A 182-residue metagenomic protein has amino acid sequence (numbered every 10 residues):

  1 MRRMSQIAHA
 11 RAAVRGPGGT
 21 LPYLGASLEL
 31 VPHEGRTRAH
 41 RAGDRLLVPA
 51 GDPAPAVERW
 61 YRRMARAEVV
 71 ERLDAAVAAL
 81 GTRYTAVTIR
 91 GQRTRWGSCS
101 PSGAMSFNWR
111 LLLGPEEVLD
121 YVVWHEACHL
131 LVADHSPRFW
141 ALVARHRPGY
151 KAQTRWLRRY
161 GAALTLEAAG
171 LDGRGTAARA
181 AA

Functional and structural regions predicted by a protein language model:
M1-Y121, L130-A182: Active-site-proximal or metal-binding-adjacent scaffold patches in catalytic folds
E126: Walker B catalytic acidic pair
